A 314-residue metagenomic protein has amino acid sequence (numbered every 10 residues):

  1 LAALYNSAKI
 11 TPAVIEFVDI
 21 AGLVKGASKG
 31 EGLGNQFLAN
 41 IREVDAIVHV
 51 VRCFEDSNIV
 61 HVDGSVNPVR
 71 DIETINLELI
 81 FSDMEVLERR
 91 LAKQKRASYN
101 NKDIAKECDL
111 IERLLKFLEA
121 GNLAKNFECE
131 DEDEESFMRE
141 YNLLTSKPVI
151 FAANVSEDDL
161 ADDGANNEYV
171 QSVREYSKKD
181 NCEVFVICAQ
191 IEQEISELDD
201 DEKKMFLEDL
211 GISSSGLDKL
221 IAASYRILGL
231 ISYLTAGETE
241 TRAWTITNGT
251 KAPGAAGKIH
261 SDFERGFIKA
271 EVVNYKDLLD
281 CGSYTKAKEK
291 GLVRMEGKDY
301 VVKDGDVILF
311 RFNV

Functional and structural regions predicted by a protein language model:
L1, D19, F37, V48 (+5 more regions): Residue-level signature of catalytic and energy-coupling elements of molecular machines, predominantly ATP/GTP-dependent
A2-H49, F54-E73, C129-Y141, N166-E168: Switch II of P-loop NTPase G domains
A3, A39, E43, L77 (+2 more regions): Short, intrinsically disordered, mixed-charge
T11-F17, E31-D45, V69-I72, F81-M84 (+6 more regions): Amphipathic alpha-helical transducer elements in NTP-driven molecular machines
L23-S28, G64-V66, E73-E78, S98-D103 (+2 more regions): Flexible beta-alpha connector loops of hexameric P-loop NTPases
E43, V50, V86, K93 (+2 more regions): Residues on one face of amphipathic alpha-helical coiled coils
A46-H49, F54-S82, V86-R89, S146 (+2 more regions): Switch/coupling subdomain of P-loop NTPase systems
K95-V301, I308, N313-V314: C-terminal-of-GTPase-core extension/linker across diverse P-loop GTPases
